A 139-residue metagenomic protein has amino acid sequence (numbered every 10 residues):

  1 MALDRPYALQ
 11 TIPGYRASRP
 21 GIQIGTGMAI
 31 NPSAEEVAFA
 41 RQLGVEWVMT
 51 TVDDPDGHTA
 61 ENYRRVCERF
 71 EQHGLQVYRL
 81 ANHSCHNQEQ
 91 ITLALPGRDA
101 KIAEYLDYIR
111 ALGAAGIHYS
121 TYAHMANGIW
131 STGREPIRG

Functional and structural regions predicted by a protein language model:
M1-G139: N-terminal pre-domain/capping segments
